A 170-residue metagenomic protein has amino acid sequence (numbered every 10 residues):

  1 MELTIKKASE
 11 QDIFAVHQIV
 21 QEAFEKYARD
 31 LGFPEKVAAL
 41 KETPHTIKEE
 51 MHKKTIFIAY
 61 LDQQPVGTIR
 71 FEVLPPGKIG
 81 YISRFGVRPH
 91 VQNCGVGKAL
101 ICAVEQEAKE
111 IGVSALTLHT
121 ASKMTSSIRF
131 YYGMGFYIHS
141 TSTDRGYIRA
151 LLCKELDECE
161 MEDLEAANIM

Functional and structural regions predicted by a protein language model:
E10-H90, I101-A103, E107, I138-R145 (+1 more regions): Acetyl-CoA-dependent GNAT
R88-C94, S122-K123: Active-site acidic-Proline motif in GNAT/NAT acetyltransferases
K98: Residues forming the Rossmann-fold NAD(P)(H) cofactor-binding site
I101, A108-H119: Conserved GNAT acetyl-CoA-binding A-motif
S114, T120-A121, L151, E155-L156: N-terminal beta-strand motif that seeds the catalytic metal site of vicinal oxygen chelate
L118-S127, D144-I148: Conserved beta-strand-loop-alpha-helix junction that forms the acyl-donor binding cleft
Y131, F136: Conserved active-site tyrosine of GNAT-family acetyltransferases
